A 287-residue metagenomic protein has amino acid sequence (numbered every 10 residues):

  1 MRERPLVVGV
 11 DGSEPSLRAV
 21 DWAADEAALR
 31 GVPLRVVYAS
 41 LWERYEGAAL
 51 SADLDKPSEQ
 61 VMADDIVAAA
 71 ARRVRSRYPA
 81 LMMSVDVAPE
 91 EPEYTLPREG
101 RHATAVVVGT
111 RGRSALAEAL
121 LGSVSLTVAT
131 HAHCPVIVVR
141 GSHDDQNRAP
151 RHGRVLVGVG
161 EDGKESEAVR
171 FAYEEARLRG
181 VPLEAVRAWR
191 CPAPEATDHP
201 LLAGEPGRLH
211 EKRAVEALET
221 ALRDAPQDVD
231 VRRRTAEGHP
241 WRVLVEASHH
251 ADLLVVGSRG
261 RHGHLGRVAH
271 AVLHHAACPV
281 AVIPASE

Functional and structural regions predicted by a protein language model:
M1-D53, G153-G204, R223, Q227 (+1 more regions): Small/aliphatic-rich secondary-structure junction motif
M1-R2, P15, L54-P57, R73-V106 (+3 more regions): Structural beta-alpha unit
L17, D21-A28, L34-V36, Q60-A68 (+2 more regions): Conserved N-terminal glycine/acidic-rich loop preference
L54-D65, A203-A217: A short acidic, glycine-rich active-site loop that binds or catalyzes chemistry on phosphate/adenosine moieties
E99, V128, R148, L244-A247 (+1 more regions): Structural alpha-helical scaffold elements that stabilize or flank donor/cofactor-binding regions in carbohydrate
V108-T127, H152, D230-R233, L253-H275 (+1 more regions): Glycine-rich, Arg-bearing micro-motifs that act as flexible, cationic patches
G109-T110, V136-G141, A281-P284: Short beta-strand elements of ligand-binding domains
S125-D145: Short, structured interface segments
